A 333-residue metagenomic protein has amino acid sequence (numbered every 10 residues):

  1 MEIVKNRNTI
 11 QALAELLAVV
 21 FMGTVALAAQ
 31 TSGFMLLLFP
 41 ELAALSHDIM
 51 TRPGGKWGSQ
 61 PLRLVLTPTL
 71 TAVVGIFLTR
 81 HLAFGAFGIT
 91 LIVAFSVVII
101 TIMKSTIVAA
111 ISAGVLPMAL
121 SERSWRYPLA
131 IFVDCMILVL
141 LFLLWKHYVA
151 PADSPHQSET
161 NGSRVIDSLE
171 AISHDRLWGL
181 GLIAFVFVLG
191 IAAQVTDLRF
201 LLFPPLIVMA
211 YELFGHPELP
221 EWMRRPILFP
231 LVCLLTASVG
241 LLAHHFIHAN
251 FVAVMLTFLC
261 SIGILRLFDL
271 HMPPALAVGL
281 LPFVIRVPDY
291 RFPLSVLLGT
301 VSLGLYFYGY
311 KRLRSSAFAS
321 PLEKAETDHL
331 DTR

Functional and structural regions predicted by a protein language model:
M1-T69, V73, H81, G85-T90 (+7 more regions): Alpha-helical transmembrane segments and their membrane-interface boundaries that form or gate the permeation pathway
L42, I107-A113, M272-V278: Transmembrane helix boundary and interhelical junction motifs in multipass membrane proteins
F95-S121: Long, highly hydrophobic alpha-helical transmembrane signal-anchor segments
S96-T106, F258-H271, V278: Hydrophobic alpha-helical membrane segments
